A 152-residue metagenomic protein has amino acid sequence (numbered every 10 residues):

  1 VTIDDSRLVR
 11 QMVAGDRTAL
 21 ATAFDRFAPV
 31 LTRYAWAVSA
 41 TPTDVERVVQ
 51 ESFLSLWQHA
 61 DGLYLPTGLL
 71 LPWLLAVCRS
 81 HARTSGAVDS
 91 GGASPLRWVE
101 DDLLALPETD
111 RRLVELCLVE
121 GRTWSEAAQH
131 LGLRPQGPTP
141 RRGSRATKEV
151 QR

Functional and structural regions predicted by a protein language model:
I3, V9-R33, W57: A short, charge-rich alpha-helical start-of-domain segment used by transcription regulators
R7-Q11, W98-P107: Short amphipathic alpha-helical boundary/capping segments
M12, L31, A35, V45-L56 (+3 more regions): Short, small-hydrophobic-rich alpha-helical interface motif
V13-A14, A37-T41, Q50-G68, S85-D89: Sigma70-family region 2
F24, A105-H130: Short amphipathic alpha helix immediately N-terminal
A28, T32, F53, P107 (+2 more regions): C-terminal flanking helix
T43-R47, D61-V77, Q136, P140: Short, aromatic/basic-enriched loop-to-helix "N-cap" motif that marks the start of an alpha-helix at regulatory
R79, V119, W124-R152: DNA-recognition helix of helix-turn-helix
